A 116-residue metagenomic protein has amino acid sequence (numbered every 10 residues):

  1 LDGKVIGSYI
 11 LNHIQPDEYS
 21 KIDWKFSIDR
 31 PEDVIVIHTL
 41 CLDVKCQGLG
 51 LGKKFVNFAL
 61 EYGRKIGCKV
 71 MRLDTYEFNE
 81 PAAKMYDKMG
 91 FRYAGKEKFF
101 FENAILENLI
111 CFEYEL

Functional and structural regions predicted by a protein language model:
K4-G7, P81: Glycine-rich acetyl-CoA-binding "A-motif" of GNAT/NAT acetyltransferases
I10-T39, Q47, F100-N103: Conserved acyl-donor/pantetheine-binding loop and adjacent beta-alpha core of acyl/acetyltransferases and related
D29, K69, Y76-A83, D87-M89 (+1 more regions): C-terminal "cap" of GNAT-fold acetyltransferases
H38, D43, Y76: Residue-level recognition of the GNAT/N-acetyltransferase active site
L42, G48-E61, K84-K88: Conserved acetyl-CoA-binding loop-helix of GNAT-fold acetyltransferases
V56, G63-D74: Conserved GNAT acetyl-CoA-binding A-motif
